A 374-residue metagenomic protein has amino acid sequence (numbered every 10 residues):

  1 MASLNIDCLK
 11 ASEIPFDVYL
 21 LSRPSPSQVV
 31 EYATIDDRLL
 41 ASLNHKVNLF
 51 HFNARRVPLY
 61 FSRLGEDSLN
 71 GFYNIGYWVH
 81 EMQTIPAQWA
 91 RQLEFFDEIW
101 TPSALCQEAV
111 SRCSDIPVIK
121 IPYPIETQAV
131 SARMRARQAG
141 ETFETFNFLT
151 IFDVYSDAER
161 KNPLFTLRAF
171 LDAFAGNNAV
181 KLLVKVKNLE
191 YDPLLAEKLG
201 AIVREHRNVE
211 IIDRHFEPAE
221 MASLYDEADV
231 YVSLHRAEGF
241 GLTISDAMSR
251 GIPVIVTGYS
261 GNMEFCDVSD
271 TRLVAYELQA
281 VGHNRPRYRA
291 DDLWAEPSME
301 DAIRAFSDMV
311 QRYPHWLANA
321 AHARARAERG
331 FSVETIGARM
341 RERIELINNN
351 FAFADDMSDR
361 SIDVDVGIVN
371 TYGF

Functional and structural regions predicted by a protein language model:
D7, Q128-E220, D226-E227: Conserved catalytic-core segment of nucleotide-activated headgroup transferases in glycan assembly
S25-A109, A219-E220: Extended catalytic core of nucleotide-activated donor transferases of GT-like folds
D97-E108, D115-R133: Donor nucleotide-sugar binding/catalytic pocket of nucleotide-sugar-dependent glycosyltransferases
R236: Aromatic "clamp/platform" in nucleotide-sugar-dependent glycosyltransferases that forms part of the donor/acceptor
M263-D308: Change "using UDP/GDP/dTDP sugars" to "using nucleotide sugars
D301, D308, H315-G330: A short, well-ordered alpha-helix in the C-terminal region of glycosyltransferases
V333-G373: C-terminal alpha-helical cap of glycosyltransferases
